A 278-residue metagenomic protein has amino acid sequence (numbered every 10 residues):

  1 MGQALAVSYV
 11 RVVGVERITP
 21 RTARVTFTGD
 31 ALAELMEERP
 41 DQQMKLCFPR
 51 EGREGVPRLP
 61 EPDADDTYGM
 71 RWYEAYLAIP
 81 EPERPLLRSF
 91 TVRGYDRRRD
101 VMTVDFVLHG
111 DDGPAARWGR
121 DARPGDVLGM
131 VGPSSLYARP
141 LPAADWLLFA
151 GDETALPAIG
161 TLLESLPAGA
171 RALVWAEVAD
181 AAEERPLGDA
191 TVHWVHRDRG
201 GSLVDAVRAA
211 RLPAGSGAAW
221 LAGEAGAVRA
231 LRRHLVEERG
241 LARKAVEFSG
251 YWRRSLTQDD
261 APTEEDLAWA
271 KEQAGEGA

Functional and structural regions predicted by a protein language model:
M1-A278: Extended, composition-driven regions rather than compact fold-specific motifs
